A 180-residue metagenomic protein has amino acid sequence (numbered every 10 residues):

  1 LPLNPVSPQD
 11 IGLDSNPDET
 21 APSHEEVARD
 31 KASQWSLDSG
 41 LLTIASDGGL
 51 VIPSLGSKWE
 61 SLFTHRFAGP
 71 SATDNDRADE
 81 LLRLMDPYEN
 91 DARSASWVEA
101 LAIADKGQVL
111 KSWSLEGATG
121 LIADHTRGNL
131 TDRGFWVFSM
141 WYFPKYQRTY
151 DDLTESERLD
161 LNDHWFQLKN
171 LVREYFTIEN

Functional and structural regions predicted by a protein language model:
L1-N180: Anionic-ligand binding patches
